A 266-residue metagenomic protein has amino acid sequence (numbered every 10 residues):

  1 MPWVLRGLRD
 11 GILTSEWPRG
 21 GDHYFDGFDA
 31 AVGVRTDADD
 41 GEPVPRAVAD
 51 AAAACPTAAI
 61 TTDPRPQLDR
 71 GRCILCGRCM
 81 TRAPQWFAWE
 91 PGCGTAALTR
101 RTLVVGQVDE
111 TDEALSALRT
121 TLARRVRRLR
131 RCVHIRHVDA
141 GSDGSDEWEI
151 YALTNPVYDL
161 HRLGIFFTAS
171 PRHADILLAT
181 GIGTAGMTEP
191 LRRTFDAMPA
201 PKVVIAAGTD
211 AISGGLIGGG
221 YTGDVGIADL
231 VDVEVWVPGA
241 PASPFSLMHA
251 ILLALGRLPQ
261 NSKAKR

Functional and structural regions predicted by a protein language model:
M1-A54, A58: Ferredoxin-type iron-sulfur electron-transfer modules and their immediate structural context
M1-S15, V44, R78-G164: Flanking helices and flexible, charged tails adjoining ferredoxin-like Fe-S electron-transfer domains in multi-subunit
W17, A30, D37, R70 (+6 more regions): Fold-independent oxyanion-binding glycine-rich loops and adjacent beta-strand/coil segments at enzyme active sites
V34, R46-L103: Iron-sulfur cluster-binding cysteine motifs and their immediate structural context in ferredoxin-like electron-transfer
A49-A58, G71-R82, R136-Y151, T209-L216 (+1 more regions): Local cysteine-cluster metal-coordination motifs and their immediate loop/turn environment, predominantly Fe-S cluster
R127, D143, D196, A200 (+1 more regions): Generic secondary-structure signature for well-ordered alpha-helical cores
W148-I150, N155, G164-S246: Cofactor-cradling patches in redox/metallo enzymes
V237-R266: A charged, well-structured terminal subsegment
